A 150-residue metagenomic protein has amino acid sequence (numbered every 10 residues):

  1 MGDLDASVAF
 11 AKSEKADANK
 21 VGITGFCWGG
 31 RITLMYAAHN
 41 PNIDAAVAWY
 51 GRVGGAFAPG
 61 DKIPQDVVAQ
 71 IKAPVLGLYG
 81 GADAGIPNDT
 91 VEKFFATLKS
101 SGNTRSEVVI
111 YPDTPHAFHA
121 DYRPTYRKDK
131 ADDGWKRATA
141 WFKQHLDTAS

Functional and structural regions predicted by a protein language model:
M1-S150: N-terminal cap/leader regions of alpha/beta-hydrolase-fold enzymes, predominantly small-molecule hydrolases
